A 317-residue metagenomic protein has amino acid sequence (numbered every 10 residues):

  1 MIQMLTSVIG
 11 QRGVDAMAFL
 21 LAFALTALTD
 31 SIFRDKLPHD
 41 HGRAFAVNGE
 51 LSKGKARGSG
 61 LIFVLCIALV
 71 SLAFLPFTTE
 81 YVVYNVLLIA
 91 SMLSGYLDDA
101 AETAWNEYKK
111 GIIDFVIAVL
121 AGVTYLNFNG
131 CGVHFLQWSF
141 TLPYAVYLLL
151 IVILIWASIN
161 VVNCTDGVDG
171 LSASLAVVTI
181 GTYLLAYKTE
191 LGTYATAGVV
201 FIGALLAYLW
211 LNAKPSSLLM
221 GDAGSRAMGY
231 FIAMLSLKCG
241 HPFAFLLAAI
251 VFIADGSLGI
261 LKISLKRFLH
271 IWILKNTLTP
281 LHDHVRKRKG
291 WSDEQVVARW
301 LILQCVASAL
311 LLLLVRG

Functional and structural regions predicted by a protein language model:
I2-A254: "…together with the soluble PPM/PP2C metallo-phosphatase catalytic core" -> "…together with the soluble PPM/PP2C
S31-G54, A100-E102, I260-W291: Cytosolic, membrane-interface loops and tails of multi-pass inner-membrane proteins
F63, I232, L258, K262 (+1 more regions): Alpha-helix boundary/capping detector
S71-F77, S308-G317: Juxtamembrane "helix exit" motif at the C-terminal ends of alpha-helical transmembrane segments in multi-pass membrane
N160-N163, G167-V178, W272-Q295: Solvent-exposed interhelical
I250-S264: Transmembrane helix segments
E294-L314: Final/C-terminal transmembrane alpha-helix of multipass membrane proteins
